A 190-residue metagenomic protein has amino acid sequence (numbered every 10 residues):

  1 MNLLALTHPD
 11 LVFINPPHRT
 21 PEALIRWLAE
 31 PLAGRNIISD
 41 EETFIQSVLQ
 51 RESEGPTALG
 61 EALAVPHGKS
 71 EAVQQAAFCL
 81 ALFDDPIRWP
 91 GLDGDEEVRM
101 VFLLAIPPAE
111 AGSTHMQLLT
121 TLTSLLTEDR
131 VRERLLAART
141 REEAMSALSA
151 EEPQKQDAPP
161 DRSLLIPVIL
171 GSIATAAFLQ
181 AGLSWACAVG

Functional and structural regions predicted by a protein language model:
M1-G190: Cytosolic covalent-transfer regions centered on His/Cys nucleophiles that carry phosphoryl or persulfide groups
